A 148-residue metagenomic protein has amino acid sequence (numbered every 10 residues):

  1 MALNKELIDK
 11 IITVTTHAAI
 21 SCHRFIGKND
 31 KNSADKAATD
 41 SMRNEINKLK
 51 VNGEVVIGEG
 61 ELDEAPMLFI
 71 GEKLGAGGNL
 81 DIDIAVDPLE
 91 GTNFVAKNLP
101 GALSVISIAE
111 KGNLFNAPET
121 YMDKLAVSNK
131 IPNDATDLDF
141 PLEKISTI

Functional and structural regions predicted by a protein language model:
M1-A85: N-terminal subdomain of lithium-sensitive/metallo-dependent phosphomonoesterases centered on the IMPase/IPPase/PAP
K5-I8, N93, P132-D134: A short glycine/serine-rich beta->alpha loop
A38, L62, G71-K73, P100-A102 (+3 more regions): Generic preference for flexible, low-structure residues
E59-E61, E72-K73, G78, N98 (+3 more regions): Solvent-exposed, flexible loop/coil residues
K73-L74, T92-A96, T147-I148: A generic local secondary-structure boundary/capping motif
N79-E90, F94-A117: DPxDG-like acidic metal-binding loop motif
V105, E110-I148: Acidic beta-strand-loop-alpha-helix segment within the catalytic core of divalent metal-dependent phosphate-processing
